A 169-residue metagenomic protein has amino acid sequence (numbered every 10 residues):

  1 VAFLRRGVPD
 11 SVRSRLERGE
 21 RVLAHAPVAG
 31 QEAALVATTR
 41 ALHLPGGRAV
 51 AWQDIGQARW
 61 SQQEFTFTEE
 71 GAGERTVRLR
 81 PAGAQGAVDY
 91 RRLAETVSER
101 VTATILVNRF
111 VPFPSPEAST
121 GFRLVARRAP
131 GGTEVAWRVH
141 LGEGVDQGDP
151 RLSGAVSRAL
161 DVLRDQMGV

Functional and structural regions predicted by a protein language model:
V1-V169: Eukaryotic intrinsically disordered, low-complexity regulatory linkers and tails enriched in Ser/Thr/Pro
